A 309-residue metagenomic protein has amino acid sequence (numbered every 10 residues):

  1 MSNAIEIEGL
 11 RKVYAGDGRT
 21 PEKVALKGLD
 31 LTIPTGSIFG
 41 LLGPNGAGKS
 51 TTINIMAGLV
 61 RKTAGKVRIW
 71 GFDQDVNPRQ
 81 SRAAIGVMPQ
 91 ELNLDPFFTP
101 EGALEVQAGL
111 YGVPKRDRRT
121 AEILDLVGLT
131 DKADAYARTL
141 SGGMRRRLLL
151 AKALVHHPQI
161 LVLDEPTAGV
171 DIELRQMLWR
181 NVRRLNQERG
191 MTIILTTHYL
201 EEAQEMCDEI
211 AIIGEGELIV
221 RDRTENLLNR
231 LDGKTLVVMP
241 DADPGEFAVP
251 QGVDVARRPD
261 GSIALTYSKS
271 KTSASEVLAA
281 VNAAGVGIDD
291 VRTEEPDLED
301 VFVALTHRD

Functional and structural regions predicted by a protein language model:
G65-D73, Q80-S81: Conserved ABC transporter NBD signature motif
E105, G109-K132: Conserved ABC ATPase "signature" region
Y136-L140: Conserved ABC ATPase signature
H157: Conserved catalytic motifs of ABC-family nucleotide-binding domains
L161-D164: Catalytic Walker B motif of ABC-type/P-loop ATPase nucleotide-binding domains
R180-S268: ABC transporter nucleotide-binding domain
